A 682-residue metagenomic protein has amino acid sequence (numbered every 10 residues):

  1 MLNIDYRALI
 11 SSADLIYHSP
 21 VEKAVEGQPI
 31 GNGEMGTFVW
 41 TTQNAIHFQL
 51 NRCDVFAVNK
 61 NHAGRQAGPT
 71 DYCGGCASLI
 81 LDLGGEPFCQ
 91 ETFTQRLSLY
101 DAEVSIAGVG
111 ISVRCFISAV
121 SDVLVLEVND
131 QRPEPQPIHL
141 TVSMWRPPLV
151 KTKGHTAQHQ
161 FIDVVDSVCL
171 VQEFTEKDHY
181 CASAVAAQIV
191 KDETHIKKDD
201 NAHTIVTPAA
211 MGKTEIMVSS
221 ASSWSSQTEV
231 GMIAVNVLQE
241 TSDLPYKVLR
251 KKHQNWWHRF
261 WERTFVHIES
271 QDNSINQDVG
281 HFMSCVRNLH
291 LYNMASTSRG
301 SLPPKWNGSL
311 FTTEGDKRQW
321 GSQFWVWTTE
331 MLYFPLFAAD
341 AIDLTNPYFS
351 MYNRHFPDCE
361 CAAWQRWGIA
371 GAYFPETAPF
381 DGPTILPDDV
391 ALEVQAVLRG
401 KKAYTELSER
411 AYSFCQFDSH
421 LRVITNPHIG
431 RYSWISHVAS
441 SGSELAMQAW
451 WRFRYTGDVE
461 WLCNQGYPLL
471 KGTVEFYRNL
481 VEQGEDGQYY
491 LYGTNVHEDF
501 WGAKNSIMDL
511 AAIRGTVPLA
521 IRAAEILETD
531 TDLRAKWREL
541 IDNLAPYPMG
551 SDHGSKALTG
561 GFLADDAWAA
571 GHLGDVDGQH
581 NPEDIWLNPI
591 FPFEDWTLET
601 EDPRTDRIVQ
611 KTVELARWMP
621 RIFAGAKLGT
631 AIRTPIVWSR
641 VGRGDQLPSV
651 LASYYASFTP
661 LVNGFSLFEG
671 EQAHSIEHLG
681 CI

Functional and structural regions predicted by a protein language model:
M1-V25, I30-S322, I342-N346, Y352-W364: Acidic/polar, glycine-enriched structural segments that form the non-catalytic walls/loops of the carbohydrate-binding
V109-L124, Q131-E134, M144-R146, P427 (+2 more regions): A conserved hydrophobic secondary-structure block that centers on an alpha-helix together with its immediately flanking
Q271-Q277, D316-S322, F334, R431-S436 (+3 more regions): The substrate-binding groove and active-site-proximal loops of carbohydrate-active enzymes, especially glycoside
C285-S296, M351-D358, P468-L480, L519 (+1 more regions): Alpha-helical scaffold segments in carbohydrate-active enzymes
S301-L310, L462-Q465, E482-L491, T529-K536: Short, glycine/acidic-rich hinge or "gate" loops at secondary-structure transitions that mediate conformational
G308-W320, P383-D389, R410-I435, L491-S506 (+2 more regions): Acidic/His metal-coordination segments adjacent to aromatic residues that form catalytic metal sites in metalloenzymes
W325-C361, I369-Y373, T377-P383, P387-D388 (+4 more regions): Active-site core of glycosidic bond-cleaving carbohydrate-active enzymes
G472-I526: Acidic/histidine-rich catalytic neighborhood
